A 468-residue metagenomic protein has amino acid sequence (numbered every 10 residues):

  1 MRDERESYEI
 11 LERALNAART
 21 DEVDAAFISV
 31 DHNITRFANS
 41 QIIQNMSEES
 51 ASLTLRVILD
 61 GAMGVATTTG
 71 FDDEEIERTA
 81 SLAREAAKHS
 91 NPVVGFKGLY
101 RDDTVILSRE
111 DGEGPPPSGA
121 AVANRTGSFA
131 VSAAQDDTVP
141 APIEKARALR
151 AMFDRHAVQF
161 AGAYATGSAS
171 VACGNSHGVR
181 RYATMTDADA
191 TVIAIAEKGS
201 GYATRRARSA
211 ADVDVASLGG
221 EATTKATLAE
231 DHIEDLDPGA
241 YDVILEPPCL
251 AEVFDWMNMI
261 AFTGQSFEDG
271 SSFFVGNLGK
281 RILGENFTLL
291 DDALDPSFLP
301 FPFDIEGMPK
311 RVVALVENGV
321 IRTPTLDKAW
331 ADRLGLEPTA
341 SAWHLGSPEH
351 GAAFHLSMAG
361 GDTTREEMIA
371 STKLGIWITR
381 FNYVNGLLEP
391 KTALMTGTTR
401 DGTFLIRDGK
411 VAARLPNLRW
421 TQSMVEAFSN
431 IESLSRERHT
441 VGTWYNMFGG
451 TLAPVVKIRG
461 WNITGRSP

Functional and structural regions predicted by a protein language model:
M1-G112, P116-F301, M308-R311, E317-V320 (+4 more regions): Active-site bordering "gate/hinge" segments that shape substrate access to catalytic or cofactor-binding pockets
V105, N277-P468: Dual-mode signal for accessory low-complexity, basic/Gly-rich regions
